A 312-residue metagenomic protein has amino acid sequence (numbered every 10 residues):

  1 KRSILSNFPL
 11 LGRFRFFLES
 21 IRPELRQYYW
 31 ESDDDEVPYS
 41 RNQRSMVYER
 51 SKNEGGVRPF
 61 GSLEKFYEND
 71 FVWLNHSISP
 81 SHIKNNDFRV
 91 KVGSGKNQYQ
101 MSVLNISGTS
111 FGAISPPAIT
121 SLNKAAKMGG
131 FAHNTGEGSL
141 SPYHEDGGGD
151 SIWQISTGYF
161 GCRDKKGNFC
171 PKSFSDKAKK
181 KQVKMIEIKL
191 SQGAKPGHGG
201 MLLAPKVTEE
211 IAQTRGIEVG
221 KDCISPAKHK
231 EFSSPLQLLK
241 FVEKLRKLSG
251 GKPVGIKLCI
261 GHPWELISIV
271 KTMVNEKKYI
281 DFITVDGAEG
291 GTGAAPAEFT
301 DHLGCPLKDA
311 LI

Functional and structural regions predicted by a protein language model:
K1-H229, Q237: N-terminal capping/small domains of soluble enzymes
H229-I312: Glycine-rich phosphate/ribose-binding loops and adjacent secondary-structure elements that form binding surfaces
